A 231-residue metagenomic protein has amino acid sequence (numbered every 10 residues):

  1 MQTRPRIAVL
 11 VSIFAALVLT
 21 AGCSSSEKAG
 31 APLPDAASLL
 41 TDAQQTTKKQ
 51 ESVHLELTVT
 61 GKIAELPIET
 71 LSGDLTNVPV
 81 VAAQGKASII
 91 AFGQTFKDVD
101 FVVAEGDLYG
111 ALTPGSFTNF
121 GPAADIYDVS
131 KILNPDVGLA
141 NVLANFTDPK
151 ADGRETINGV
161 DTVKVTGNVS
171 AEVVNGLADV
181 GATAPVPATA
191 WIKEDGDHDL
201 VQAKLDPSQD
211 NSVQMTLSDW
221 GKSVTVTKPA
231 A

Functional and structural regions predicted by a protein language model:
Q2-R6, S24-A231: Subset-of-secretome marker
R6-A15: Sec-dependent N-terminal signal peptides
L19-G22: C-terminal motif of bacterial Sec signal peptides marking the signal peptidase cleavage site
